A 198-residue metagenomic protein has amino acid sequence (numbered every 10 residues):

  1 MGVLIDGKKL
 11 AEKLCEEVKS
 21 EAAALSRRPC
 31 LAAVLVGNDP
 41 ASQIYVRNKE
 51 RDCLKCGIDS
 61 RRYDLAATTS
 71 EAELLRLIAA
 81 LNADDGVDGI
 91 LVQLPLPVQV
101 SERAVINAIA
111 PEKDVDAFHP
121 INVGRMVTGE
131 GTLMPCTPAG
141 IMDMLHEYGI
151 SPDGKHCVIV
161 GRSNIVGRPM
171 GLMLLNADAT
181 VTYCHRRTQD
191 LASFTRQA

Functional and structural regions predicted by a protein language model:
M1-R27: Positively charged, low-complexity intrinsically disordered leader regions
R28-N38: Short beta-strand segments enriched in small/hydrophobic residues
N38-E50, T132-A198: Glycine-rich phosphate/diphosphate-binding loop of Rossmann-like nucleotide-binding domains
C53-A67, V181-Y183: Short beta-strand elements in bilobed, periplasmic/extracellular small-molecule ligand-binding domains
K55, N82, I109-E112: Non-catalytic terminal and connector segments of soluble metabolic enzymes
E73-D85: Short, well-structured alpha-helical segments in soluble
D84-D88, Q197-A198: Short acidic/histidine-rich motifs immediately flanking catalytic phosphotransfer sites in two-component signaling
L91-P152, H156-C157, M170, F194: Anion-binding alpha/beta catalytic cores of soluble intermediary-metabolism enzymes, centered on
